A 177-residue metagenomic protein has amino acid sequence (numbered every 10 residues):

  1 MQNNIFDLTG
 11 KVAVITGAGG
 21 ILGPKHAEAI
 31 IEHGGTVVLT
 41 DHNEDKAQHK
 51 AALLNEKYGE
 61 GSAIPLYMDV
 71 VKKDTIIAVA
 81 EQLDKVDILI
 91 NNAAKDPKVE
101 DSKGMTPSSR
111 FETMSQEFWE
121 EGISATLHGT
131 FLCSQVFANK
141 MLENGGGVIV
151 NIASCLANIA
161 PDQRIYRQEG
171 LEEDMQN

Functional and structural regions predicted by a protein language model:
I5-V38: Canonical Rossmann dinucleotide-binding motif of NAD(H)/NADP(H)-dependent dehydrogenases/reductases, specifically
K11, E60, K85-V86, M105 (+2 more regions): Active-site loop of short-chain dehydrogenase/reductase
T16, T40, N92-A93, I149-C155: SDR active-site strand-loop-helix element
G20, I88, A94-T106, S154-A157: Flexible cofactor-recognition loop at the NAD(P)H-binding site of Rossmann-like short-chain dehydrogenase/reductase
H33, D96-E100, V136-G145, I159-D162: A short helix-coil junction within the Rossmann-fold of NAD(P)-dependent oxidoreductases
G35-H49: Conserved glycine-rich Rossmann-like NAD(P)H-binding loop of the short-chain dehydrogenase/reductase
E44-D45, L66-A78, Q116: The beta1-alpha1 cofactor-binding region of Rossmann-like NAD(H)/NADP(H)-dependent oxidoreductases
D87, K95, P107-L132, G146 (+2 more regions): Catalytic Tyr-X3-Lys loop
